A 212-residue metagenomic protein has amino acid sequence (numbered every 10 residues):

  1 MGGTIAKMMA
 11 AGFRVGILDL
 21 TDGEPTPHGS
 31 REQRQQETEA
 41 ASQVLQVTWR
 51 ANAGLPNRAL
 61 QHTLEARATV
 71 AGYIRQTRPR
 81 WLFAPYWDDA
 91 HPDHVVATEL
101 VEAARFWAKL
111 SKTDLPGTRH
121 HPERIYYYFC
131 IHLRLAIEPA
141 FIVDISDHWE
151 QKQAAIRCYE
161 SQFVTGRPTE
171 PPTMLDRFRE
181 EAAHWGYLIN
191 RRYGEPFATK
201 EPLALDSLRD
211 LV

Functional and structural regions predicted by a protein language model:
M1-T77, A198, D210: Active-site rim/loop-helix segments in enzyme catalytic domains that contact anionic ligands
Q61-V212: Metal-dependent de-N-acetylase/amidase catalytic core
